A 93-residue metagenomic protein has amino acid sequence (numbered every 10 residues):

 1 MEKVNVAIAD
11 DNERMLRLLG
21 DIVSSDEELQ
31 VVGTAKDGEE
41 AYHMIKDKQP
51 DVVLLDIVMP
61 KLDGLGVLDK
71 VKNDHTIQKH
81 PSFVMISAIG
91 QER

Functional and structural regions predicted by a protein language model:
N5, E13-G33: Two-component/phosphorelay signaling modules centered on CheY-like receiver
A9-D10, A35, V53: Conserved sequence signature across two-component system core domains
D10, D56, S87: Active-site residues of response regulator receiver
D37-E40, D63-D69: Acidic catalytic/metal-coordinating carboxylates
K46-K48, K72-H80: Conserved phosphotransfer cores of two-component systems
K48-L54: Active-site beta3 strand of CheY-like receiver
M59: Receiver (REC) domain active-site loop signature in two-component systems and cognate sites in sensor histidine kinases
D69, H80-G90: A short, hydrophobic beta-strand element within the central beta-sheet of small alpha/beta folds
